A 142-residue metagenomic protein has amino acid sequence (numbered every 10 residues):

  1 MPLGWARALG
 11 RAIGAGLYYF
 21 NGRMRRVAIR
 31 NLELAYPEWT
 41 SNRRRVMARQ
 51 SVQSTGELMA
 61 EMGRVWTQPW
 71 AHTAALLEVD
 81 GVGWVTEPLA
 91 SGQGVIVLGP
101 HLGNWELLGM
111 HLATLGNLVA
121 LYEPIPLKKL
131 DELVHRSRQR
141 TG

Functional and structural regions predicted by a protein language model:
M1-I96, L102-N104: Membrane-proximal helical "anchor" segments flanking the first transmembrane region of inner-membrane enzymes
S91-G142: Catalytic core of membrane glycerolipid acyltransferases/transacylases, capturing the structured, soluble-facing
